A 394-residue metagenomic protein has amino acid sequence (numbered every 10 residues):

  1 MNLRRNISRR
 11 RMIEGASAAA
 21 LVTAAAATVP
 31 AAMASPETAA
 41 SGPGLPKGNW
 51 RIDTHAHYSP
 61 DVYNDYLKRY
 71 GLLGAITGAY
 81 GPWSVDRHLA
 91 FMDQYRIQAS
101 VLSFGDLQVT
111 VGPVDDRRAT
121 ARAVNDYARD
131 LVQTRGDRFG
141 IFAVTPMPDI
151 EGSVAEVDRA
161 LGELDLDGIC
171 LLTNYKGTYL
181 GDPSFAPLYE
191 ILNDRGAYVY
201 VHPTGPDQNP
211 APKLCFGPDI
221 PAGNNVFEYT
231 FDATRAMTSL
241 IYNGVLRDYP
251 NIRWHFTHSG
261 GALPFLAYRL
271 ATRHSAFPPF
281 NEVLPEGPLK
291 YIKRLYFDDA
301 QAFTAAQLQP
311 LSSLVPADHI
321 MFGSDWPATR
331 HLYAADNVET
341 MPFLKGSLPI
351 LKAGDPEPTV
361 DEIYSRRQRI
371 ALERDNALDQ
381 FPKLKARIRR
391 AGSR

Functional and structural regions predicted by a protein language model:
N2-P30, S41-W50, T54, V62-A99 (+7 more regions): Mid-to-C-terminal alpha-helical segments outside catalytic/metal-binding sites
A34-P36: Sec-dependent signal peptide cleavage junction
G48, H57-W83, R118, D207-F231 (+3 more regions): Active-site gating loops and adjacent loop-to-helix segments of metal-dependent hydrolytic enzymes
I52-A56, S100-L102, I141-A143, I169-L171 (+4 more regions): Hydrophobic faces of well-ordered beta-strands that scaffold small-molecule active sites in alpha/beta enzyme cores
H57, T204-G205, I241, G260 (+1 more regions): Catalytic metal-binding/acid-base residues of hydrolase active sites
Q98, L102-M237: Active-site gating/metal-coordination segments in enzymes
L164-D167, D194-A197, N251, K293 (+1 more regions): Glycine-enriched alpha-helix->loop->beta-strand junction motifs that scaffold or abut catalytic
